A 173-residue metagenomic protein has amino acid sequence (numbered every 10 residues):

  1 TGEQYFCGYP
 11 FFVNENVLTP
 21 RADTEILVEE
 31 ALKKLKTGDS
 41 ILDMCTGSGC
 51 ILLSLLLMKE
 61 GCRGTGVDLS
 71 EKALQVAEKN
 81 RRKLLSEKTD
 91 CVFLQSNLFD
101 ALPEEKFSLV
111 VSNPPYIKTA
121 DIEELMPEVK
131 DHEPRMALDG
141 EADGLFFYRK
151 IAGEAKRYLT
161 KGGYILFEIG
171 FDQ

Functional and structural regions predicted by a protein language model:
T1-K33: Conserved AdoMet
P20, G47, G144: Short glycine/threonine-rich catalytic loop with a Thr-x-Gly-x-Asp
E25-E124: Conserved SAM/SAH cofactor-binding pocket of Class I
A31, L55, V129, I151 (+1 more regions): Class I S-adenosylmethionine-dependent transferase superfamily signal
K36, E133, L159-K161: Helix-to-beta-strand junctions that scaffold the AdoMet/dcAdoMet cofactor pocket in Class I SAM-dependent enzymes
D43, G66, G140, L166-F167: Conserved SAM-binding loop
Y116-F146: Mobile active-site "lid"/loop adjacent to the S-adenosyl-L-methionine
A142-Q173: Conserved Class I SAM-dependent methyltransferase catalytic core
